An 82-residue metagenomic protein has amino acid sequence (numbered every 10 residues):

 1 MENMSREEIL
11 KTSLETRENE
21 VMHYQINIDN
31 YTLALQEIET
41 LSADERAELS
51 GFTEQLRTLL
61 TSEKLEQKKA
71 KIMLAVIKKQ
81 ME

Functional and structural regions predicted by a protein language model:
M1-I26: Short, charge/polar-rich alpha-helical segments
I9, A34-I38, Q55-L60, I77: Leucine-/aliphatic-rich long alpha-helical segments
L10, V21, S50, T61 (+2 more regions): General helical structural elements
T16, L41-D44, S62, Q80: Surface-exposed polar/charged interaction patches
R17, V21-Y24, L56, E63 (+1 more regions): Amphipathic alpha-helical coiled-coil segments
M22-Q55: Short E/K-rich amphipathic alpha-helical oligomerization segments
I38, Q67-E82: Long amphipathic alpha-helical coiled-coil segments
